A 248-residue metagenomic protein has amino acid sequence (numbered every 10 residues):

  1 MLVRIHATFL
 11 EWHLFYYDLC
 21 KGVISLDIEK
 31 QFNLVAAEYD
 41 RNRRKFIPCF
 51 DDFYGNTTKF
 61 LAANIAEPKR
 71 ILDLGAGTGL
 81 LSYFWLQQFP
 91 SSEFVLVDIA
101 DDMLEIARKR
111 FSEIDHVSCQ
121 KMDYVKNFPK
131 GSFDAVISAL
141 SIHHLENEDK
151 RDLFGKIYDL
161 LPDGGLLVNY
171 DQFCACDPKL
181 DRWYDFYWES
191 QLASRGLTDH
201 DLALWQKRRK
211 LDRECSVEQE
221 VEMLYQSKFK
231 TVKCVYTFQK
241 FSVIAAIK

Functional and structural regions predicted by a protein language model:
F9-D40, W188: N-terminal, positively charged/glycine-rich alpha-helical extensions of SAM-dependent methyltransferases
C49-E67: Conserved alpha-helix/loop element of class I SAM-dependent methyltransferases that forms part of the SAM/SAH-binding
R70-L74, T78-K126: Class I SAM-dependent methyltransferase SAM/SAH-binding core
F128-V136: A short acidic, Gly/Pro-enriched loop at the edge of an enzyme's catalytic core that lines a small-molecule cofactor
S138-I142, Y170: Residues lining the SAM
R151-D163: A short glycine-rich, Lys/Arg-flanked "PGG" loop and its adjoining helix->strand segment in the class I
Y170-S227: C-terminal alpha-helical "lid/dimerization" subdomain adjacent to the S-adenosyl-L-methionine
S227-K248: Core SAM-dependent methyltransferase catalytic element
